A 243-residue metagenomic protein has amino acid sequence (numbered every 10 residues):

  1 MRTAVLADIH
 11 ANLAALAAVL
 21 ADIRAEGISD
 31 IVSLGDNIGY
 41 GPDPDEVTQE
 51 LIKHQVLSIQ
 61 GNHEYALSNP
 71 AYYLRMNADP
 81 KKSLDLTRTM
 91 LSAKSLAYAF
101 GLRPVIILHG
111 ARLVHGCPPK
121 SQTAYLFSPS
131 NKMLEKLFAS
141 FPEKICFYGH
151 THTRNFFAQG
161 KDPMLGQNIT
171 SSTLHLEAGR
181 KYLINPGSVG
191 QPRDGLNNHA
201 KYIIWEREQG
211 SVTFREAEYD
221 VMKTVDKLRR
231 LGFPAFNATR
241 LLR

Functional and structural regions predicted by a protein language model:
R2-H10, G110-C117, L183-G187: Active-site-proximal beta-strand elements of phosphoester/diester hydrolases
R2-L96: Core catalytic region of metal-dependent phosphoesterases/phosphodiesterases, especially metallo-beta-lactamase-like
H10-A15, G39-G41, Y65-S68, P119-S121 (+2 more regions): Active-site environment of divalent metal-dependent phosphoester hydrolases
E26-G27, M90-Q159: His/acidic metal-ligating clusters that form di-metal
V32, L57-I59, V114, F147 (+1 more regions): Hydrophobic/aromatic beta-strand patches that form the interior of the parallel beta-sheet core in alpha/beta enzyme
E50, F127-L134, L165-N168: Charged helix-capping and loop-helix junction motifs
K161-R243: Acidic, His/Gly-rich catalytic cores of divalent-metal-dependent hydrolytic chemistry
